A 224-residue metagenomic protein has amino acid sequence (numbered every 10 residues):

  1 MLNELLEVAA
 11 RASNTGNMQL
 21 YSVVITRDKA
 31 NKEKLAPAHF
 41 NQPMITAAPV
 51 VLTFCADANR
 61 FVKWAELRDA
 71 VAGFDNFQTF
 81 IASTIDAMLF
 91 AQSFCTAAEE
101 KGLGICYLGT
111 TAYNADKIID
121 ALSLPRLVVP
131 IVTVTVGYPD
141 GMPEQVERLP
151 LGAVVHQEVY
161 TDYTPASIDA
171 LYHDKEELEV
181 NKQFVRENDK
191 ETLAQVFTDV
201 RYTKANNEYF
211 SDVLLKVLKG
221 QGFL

Functional and structural regions predicted by a protein language model:
M1-L224: Acidic, surface-exposed loops and disordered segments
